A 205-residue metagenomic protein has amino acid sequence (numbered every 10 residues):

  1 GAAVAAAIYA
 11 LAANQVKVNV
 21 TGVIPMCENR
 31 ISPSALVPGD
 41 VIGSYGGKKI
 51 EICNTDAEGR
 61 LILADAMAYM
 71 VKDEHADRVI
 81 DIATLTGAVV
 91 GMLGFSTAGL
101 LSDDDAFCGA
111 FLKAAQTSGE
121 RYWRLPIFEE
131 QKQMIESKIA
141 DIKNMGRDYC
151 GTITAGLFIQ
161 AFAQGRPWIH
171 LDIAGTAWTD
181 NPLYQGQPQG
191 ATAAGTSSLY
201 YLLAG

Functional and structural regions predicted by a protein language model:
G1-G205: A generic structural signal for tightly packed, nonpolar segments enriched in small/aliphatic residues
